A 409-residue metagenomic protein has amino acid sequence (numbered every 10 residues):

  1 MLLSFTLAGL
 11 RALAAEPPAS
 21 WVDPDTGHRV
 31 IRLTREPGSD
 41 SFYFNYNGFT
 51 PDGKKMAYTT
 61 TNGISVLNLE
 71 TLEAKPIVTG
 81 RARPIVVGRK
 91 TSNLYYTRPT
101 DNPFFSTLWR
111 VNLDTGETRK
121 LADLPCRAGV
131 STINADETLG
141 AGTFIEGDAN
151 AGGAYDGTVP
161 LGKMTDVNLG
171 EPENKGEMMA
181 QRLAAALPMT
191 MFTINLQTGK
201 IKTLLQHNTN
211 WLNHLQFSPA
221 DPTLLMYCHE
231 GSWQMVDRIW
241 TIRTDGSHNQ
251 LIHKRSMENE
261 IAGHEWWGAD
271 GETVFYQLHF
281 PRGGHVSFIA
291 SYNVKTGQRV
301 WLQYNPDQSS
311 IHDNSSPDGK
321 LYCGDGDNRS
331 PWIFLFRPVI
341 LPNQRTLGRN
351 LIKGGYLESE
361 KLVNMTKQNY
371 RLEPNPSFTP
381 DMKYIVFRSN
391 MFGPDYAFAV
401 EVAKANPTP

Functional and structural regions predicted by a protein language model:
L13-I31, A180-T190, N350-L351: Blade/loop signatures of beta-propeller domains
P18, R29-N62, L215: Beta-strand-rich domains and repeat architectures in extracellular enzymes and scaffolds, especially beta-propellers
T34-S39, I77-G80, L121-C126, L204-N210 (+3 more regions): Surface loop/turn motifs at the tips and blade-to-blade linkers of beta-strand repeat domains
M56, L94-Y95, L139-G140, L224-L225 (+3 more regions): Hydrophobic beta-strand positions that form the internal "hydrophobic ladder" of WD40/Gbeta-like beta-propeller blades
R81-P84, G88-S92, T97-T190, T203-Q206: Asp-box/WD-like beta-propeller blade repeats and closely related beta-sheet repeat scaffolds
P99-T100, G142-A186, C228-V236, Q277-G284 (+3 more regions): Short, conserved, GDST-rich strand-edge loop motifs in beta-rich repeat architectures
V300-D313, L347-P380: Conserved blade-ending motifs and adjacent loop-strand segments that build the rim/top face of beta-propeller domains
L372-P409: Blade-level signature of beta-propeller repeat domains, shared across WD40, Kelch, NHL, RCC1 and BNR/Asp-box propellers
